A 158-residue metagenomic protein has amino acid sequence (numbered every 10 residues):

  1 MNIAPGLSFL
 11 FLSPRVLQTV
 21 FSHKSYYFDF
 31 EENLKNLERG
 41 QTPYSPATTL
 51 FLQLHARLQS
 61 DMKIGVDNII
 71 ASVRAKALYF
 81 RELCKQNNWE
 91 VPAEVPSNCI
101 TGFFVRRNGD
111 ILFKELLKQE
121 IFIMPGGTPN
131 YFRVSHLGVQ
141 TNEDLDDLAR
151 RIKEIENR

Functional and structural regions predicted by a protein language model:
M1-A4, A93, P125-G127: Solvent-exposed alpha-helices and their adjacent loops that cap or buttress functional pockets in soluble metabolic
M1-Y79: Active-site C-terminal subdomain of aminotransferase-like
L12, F103-R107, H136-G138: Short beta-strand-to-loop capping motifs
A77, E94-F103, G127-V134: Small/polar glycine-rich anion-binding or flexible loop at a beta-alpha turn
N88-V91, E120-P125: A short linear hydrophobic-aromatic micro-motif
W89-E115: Conserved PLP-binding catalytic core of the aspartate aminotransferase-like
L112-Q119, D147-K153: Short amphipathic alpha-helices in soluble, non-transmembrane regions that often serve as interface/regulatory elements
N130-R158: PLP-dependent enzyme catalytic core of the Aspartate aminotransferase-like
